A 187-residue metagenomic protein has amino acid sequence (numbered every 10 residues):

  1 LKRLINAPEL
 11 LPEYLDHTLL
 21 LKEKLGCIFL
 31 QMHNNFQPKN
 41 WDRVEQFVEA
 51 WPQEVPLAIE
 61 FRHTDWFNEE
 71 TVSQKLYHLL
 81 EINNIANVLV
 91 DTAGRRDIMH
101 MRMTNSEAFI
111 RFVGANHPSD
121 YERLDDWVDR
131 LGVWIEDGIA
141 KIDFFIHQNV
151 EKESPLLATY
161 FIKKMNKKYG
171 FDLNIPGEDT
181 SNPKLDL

Functional and structural regions predicted by a protein language model:
L1-L187: Residues lining hydrophobic/aromatic ligand-binding pockets adjacent to catalytic sites
